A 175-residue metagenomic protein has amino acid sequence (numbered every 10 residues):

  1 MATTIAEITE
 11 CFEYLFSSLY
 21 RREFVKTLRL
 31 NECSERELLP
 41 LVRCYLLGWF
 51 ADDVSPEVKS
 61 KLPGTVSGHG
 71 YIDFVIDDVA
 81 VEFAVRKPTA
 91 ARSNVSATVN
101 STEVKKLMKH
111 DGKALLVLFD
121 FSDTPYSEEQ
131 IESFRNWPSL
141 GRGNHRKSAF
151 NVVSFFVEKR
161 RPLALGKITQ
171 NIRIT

Functional and structural regions predicted by a protein language model:
M1-G48: Interdomain/boundary linker segments immediately adjacent to catalytic/signaling cores
M1-Y14, S96-A114, D120, R160-T175: Ampiphathic alpha-helical segments that act as solvent-exposed interaction surfaces
L19-R21, A80-A84: Short, basic/glycine-rich phosphate-binding loops at helix/coil junctions that contact nucleotide phosphates
L30, G48, D52-A80: Active-site metal-binding core of divalent-cation-utilizing nuclease and nuclease-like domains
Y45, W49, W137-L140: Alpha-helical structural signal in soluble globular domains
V81, L115-V117, V153: Hydrophobic/aromatic beta-strand patches that form the interior of the parallel beta-sheet core in alpha/beta enzyme
V85-P138: Catalytic cores of nucleic-acid endonucleases
F119-T175: Domain-level recognition of nuclease-like catalytic cores that cleave nucleotide substrates
